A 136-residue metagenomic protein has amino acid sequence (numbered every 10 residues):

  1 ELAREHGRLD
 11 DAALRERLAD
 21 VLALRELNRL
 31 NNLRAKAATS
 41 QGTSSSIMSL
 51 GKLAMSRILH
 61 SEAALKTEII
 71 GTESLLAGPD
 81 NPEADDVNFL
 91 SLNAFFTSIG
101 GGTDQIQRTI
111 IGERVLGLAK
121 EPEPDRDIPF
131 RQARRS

Functional and structural regions predicted by a protein language model:
E1-S136: Alpha-helical interface subdomain recognition
